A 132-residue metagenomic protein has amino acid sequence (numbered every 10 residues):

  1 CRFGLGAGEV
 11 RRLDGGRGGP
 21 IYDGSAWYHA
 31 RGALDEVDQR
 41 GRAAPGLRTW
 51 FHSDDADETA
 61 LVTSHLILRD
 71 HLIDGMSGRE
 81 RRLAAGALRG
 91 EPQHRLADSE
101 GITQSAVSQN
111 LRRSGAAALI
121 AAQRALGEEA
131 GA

Functional and structural regions predicted by a protein language model:
C1-A132: Regulatory and interdomain segments flanking nucleotide-handling catalytic cores in signaling/defense enzymes
